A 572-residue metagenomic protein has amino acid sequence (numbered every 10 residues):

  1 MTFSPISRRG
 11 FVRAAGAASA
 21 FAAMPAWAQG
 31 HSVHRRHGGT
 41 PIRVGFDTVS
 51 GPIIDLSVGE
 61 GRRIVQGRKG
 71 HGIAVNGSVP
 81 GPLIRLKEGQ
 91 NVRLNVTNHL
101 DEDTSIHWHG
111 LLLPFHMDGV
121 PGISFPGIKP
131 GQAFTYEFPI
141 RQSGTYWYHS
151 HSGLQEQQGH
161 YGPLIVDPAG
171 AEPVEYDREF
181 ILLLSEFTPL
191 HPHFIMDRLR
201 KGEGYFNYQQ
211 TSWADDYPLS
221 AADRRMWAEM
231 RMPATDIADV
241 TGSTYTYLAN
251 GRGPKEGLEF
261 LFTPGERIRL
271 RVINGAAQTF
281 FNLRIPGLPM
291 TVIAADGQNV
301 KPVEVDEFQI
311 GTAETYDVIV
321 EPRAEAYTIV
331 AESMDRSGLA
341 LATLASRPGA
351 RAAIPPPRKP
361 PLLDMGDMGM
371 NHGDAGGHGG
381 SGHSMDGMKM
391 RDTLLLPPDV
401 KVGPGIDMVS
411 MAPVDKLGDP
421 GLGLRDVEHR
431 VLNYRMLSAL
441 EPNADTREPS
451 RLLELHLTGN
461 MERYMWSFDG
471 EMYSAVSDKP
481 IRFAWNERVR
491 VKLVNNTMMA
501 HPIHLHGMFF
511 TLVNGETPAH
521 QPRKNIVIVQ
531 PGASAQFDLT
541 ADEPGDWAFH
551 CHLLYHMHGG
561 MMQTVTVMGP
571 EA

Functional and structural regions predicted by a protein language model:
T2-I6, G16-T312, V318-I319, G349-G382 (+6 more regions): Histidine-centered copper-binding motifs that mark active-site loops of extracellular/periplasmic copper enzymes
L56, L455, V491, I503-H506 (+3 more regions): Hydrophobic, well-ordered secondary-structure elements that form the walls of internal hydrophobic environments
Q142, P322-R323, E543: Surface-exposed, short loops/turns at beta-strand junctions within beta-sandwich domains
L154, A326-A353, H552-G560: Terminal connector regions
M290-T291, V300-P302, T312-T315, I319-E321 (+1 more regions): Conserved small-residue hotspots that stabilize compact domain segments
A375-A439, S450: Long, charged, low-complexity terminal extensions
L452-L455, G459-Y464, S474-F510: C-terminal substrate/ligand-recognition segments
L512-D542, A548, M557, T566: C-terminal soluble interaction/assembly domains
